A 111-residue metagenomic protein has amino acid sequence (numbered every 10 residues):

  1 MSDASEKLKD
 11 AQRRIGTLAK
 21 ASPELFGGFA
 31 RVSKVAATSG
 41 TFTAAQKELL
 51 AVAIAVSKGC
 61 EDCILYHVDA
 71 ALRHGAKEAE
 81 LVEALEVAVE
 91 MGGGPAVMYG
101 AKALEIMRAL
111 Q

Functional and structural regions predicted by a protein language model:
M1-Q46, M98-Q111: Acidic, glycine/proline-rich low-complexity segments that act as flexible tails and inter-domain linkers
G16, S33-K34, A51, V68-L72 (+1 more regions): Amphipathic alpha-helical segments within well-ordered protein domains
S33, K58, V89-G92: Residue-level detector of secondary-structure transition/capping positions
T41-K58, A79-E86: Immediate flanking context of iron-sulfur cluster ligation sites
C60-C63: Short cysteine clusters
Y66-L81, M107: Iron-sulfur (Fe-S) cluster-binding segments and ferredoxin-like electron-carrier domains, especially [2Fe-2S]
L81-M107: C-terminal structural segments of small proteins and small subunits
